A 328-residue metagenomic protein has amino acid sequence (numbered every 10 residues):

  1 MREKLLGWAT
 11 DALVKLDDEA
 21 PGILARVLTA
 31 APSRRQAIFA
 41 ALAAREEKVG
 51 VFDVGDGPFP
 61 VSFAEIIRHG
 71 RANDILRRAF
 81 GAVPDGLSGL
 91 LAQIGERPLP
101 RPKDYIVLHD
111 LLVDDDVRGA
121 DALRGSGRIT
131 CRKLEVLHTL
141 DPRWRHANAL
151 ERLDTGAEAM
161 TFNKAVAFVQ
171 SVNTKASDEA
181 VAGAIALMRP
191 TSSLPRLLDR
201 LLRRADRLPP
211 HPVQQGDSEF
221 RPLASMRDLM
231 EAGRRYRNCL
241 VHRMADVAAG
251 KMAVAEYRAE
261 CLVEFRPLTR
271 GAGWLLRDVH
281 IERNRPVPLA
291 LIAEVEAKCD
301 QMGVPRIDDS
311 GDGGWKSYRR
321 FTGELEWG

Functional and structural regions predicted by a protein language model:
M1-A205: Sequence-structural signature of the catalytic-core scaffold of metal-dependent phosphohydrolases that act on
D116-G328: Catalytic-core elements of nucleic-acid end-processing and repair enzymes
